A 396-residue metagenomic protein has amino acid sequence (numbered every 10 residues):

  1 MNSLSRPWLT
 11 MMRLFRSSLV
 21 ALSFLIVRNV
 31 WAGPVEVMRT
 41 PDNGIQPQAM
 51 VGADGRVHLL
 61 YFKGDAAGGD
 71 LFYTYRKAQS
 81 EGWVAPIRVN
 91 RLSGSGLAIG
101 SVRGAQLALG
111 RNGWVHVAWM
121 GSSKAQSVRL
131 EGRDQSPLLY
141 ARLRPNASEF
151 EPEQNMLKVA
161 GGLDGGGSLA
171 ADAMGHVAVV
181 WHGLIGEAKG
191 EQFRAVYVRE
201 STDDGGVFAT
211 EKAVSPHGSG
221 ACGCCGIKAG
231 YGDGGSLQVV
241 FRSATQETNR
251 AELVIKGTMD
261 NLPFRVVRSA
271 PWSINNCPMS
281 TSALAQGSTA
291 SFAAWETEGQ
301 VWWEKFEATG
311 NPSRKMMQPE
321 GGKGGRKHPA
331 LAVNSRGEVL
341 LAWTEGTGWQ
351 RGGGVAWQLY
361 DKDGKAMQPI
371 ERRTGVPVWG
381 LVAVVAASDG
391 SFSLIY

Functional and structural regions predicted by a protein language model:
L4-L19: Bacterial N-terminal signal peptides that target proteins for export
R13-F15, F24, G190: Residues at the start of alpha-helices and the adjacent loop-to-helix junctions
S18-R28: Bacterial N-terminal signal peptides
W31-Y396: Extracellular, repeat-based ectodomains that mediate carbohydrate processing or recognition
